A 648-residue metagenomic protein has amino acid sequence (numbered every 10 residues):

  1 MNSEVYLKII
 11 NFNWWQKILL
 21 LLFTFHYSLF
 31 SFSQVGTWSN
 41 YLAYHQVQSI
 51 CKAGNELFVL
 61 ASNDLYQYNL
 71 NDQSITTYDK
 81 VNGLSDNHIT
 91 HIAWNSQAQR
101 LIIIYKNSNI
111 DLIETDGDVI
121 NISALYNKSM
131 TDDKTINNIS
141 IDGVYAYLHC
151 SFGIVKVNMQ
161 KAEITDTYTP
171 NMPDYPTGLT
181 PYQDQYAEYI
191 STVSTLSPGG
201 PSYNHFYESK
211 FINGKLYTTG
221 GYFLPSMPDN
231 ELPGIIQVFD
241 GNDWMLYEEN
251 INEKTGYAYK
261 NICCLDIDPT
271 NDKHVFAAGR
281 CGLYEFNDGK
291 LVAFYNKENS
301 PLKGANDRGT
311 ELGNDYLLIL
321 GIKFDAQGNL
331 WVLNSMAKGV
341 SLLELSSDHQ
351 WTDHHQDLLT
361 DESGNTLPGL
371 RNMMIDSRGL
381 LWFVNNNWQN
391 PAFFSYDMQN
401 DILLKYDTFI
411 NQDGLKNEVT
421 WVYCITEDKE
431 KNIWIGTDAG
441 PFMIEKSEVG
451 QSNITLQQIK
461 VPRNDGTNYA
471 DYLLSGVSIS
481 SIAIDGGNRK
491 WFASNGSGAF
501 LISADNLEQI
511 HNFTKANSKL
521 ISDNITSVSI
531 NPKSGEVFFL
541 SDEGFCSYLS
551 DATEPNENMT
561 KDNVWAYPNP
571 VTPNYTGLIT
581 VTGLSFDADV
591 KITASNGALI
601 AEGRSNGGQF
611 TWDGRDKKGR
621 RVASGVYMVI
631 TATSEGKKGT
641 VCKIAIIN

Functional and structural regions predicted by a protein language model:
M1-T37, N329-W331, L380, N648: Bacterial Sec-dependent N-terminal signal peptides
S33, A552-E557, A566-N569, G597 (+3 more regions): Terminal processing/anchoring signals of secreted or surface-associated proteins and related intramolecular
S33-V564, L599: Carboxylate-rich, polar loop motifs that coordinate divalent cations or form catalytic acidic clusters
S534-E536, A623-M628: Short, conserved beta-strand segments of beta-strand-rich sandwich/propeller modules, principally
N558-K591, Q609-W612: Glycine-centered coil/turn sites that cap beta-strands in beta-rich domains
D589-I600, Y627: Short, glycine-anchored, charge-dense loop/turn motifs used at functional sites
L599-V622, T633-K637: Glycine-centered tight-turn motifs at strand-turn-strand junctions
M628-N648: C-terminal tail/sorting-segment detector
